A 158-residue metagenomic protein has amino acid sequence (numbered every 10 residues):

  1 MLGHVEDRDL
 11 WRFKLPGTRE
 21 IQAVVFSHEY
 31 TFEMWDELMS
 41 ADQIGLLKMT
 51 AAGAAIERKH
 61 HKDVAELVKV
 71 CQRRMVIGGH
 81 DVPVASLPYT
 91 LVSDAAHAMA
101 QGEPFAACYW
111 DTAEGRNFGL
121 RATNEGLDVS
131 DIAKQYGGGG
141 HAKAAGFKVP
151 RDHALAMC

Functional and structural regions predicted by a protein language model:
M1-K48: Internal, active-site/partner-interface "lid" segment
E20-S27, A55-K62, G126: A short, terminal or domain-edge coil/loop segment
Q22-V25, L47-I56, L87-V92: Short N-terminal helix-initiation segments at or just after the protein's N-terminus
F32-G78: Electropositive nucleic-acid-contacting surfaces
H61-C158: Gly/His-enriched, cation/cofactor- and phosphate-binding structural elements
